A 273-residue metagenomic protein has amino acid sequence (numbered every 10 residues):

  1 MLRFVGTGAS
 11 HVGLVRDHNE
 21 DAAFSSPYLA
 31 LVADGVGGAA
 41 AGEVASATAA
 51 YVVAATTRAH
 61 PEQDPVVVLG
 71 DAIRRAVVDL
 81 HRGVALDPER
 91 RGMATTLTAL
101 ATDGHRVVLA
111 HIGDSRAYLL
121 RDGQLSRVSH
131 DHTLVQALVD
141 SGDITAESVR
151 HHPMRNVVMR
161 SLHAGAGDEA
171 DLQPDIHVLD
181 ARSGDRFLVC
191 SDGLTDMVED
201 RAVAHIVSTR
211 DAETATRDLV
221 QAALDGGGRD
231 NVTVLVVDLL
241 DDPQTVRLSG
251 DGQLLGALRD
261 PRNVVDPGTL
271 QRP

Functional and structural regions predicted by a protein language model:
M1-P273: PP2C/PPM-type serine/threonine phosphatase catalytic domain
